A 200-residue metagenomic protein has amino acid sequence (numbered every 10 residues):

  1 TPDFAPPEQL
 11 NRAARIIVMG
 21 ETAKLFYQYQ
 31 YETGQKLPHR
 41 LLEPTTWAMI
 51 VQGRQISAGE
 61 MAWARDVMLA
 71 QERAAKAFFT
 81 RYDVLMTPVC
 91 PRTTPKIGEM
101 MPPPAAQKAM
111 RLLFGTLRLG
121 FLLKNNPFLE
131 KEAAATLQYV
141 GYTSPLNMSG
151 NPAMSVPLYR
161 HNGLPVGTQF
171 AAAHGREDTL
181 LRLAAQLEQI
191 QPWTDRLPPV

Functional and structural regions predicted by a protein language model:
T1-E8: Acidic-enriched catalytic cores of C-N bond-cleaving enzymes acting on peptides and small amides
F4, V89-R92: Histidine- and/or cysteine-centered catalytic micro-motif in compact active-site loops
E8, Q28, E32-K36, I190-V200: A short helix-breaking turn/cap at a secondary-structure junction
E8-Q9, T93-K96, N162-L164, E177-D178: Flexible loop/turn segments at secondary-structure boundaries
I17-K76, R92-E130, N151, P157-N162: Short helix-loop capping/hinge segments that flank enzyme active sites or metal/cofactor-binding pockets
V51, M61-R65, R73, L122-L123 (+1 more regions): Structural helix-boundary/capping segments
